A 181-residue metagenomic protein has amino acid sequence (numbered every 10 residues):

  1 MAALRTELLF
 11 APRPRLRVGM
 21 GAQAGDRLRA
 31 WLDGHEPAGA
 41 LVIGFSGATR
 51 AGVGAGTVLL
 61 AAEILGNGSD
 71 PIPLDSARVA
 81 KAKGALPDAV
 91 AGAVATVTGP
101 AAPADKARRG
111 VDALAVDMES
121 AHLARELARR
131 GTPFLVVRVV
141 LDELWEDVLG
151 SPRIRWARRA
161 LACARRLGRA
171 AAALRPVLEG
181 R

Functional and structural regions predicted by a protein language model:
A3-R181: Glycine-rich phosphate- or other oxyanion-binding loops that anchor nucleotides, phosphorylated ligands
